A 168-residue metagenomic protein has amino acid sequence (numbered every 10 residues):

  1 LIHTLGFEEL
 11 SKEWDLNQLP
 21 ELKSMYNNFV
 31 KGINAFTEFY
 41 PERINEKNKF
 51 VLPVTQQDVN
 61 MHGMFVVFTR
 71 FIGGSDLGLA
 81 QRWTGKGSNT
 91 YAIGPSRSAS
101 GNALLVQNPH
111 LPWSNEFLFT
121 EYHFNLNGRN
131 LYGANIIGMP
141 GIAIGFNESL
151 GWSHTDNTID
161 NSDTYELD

Functional and structural regions predicted by a protein language model:
L1-P109, N115, L126-G128, G133-N135 (+1 more regions): Substrate-recognition/specificity elements adjacent to catalytic centers across diverse enzyme folds
E46-N48, L105-V106, N115-L118, S153-D156 (+1 more regions): Short, solvent-exposed loop/turn and secondary-structure capping segments
L111-P112, I159: Short, solvent-exposed loop/turn segments at secondary-structure junctions
L118-F124: Short Gly/aromatic-enriched secondary-structure transition segments
N127-D168: Compact, glycine/acidic-enriched structural inserts
